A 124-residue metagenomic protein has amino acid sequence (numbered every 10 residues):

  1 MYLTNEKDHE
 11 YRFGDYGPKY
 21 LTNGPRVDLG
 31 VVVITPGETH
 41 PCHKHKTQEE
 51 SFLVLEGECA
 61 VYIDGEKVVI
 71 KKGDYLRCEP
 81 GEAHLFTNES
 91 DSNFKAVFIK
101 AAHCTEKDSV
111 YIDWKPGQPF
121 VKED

Functional and structural regions predicted by a protein language model:
M1-V27, P41, Y111-D124: A short, N-terminal "cap"/entry segment at the start of jelly-roll beta-barrel domains of the cupin/DSBH fold
D15, G30-H45: Conserved short histidine dyad/triad with adjacent acidic residue
P25-R26, T47, D91-S92: Short strand-connecting beta-turns/loops that link adjacent beta-strands
P25-V27, V32, E66-V68: Well-ordered beta-strand scaffold positions
T39-P41, A60, L76, P80-F86: Histidine-centered metal-chelating micro-motifs
T47-E49, V54-C59: Glycine- and acidic-residue-biased ligand/ion/polar-headgroup-sensing regions
G65-P80: Short acidic-glycine-tyrosine-enriched beta hairpin
P80-K107: Ligand-binding loop in jelly-roll beta-barrel domains
